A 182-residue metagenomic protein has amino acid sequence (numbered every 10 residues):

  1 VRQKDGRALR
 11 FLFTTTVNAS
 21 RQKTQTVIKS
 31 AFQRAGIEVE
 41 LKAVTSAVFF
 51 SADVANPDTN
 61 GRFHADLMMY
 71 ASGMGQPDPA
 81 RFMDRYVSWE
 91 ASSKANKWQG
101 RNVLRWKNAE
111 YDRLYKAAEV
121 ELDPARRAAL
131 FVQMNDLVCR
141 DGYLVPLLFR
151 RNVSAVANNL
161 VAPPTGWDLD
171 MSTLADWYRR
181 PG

Functional and structural regions predicted by a protein language model:
V1-R34, N102-K107, R113, R126 (+2 more regions): Append "and occasionally in soluble cytosolic enzymes with long acidic Gly/Pro-rich linkers
V1-R7, A55-G61, D84-K116, V145 (+1 more regions): Short, solvent-exposed loop/beta-turn-alpha elements that line the ligand-binding surface or hinge of extracytoplasmic
V1-T16, N60-M69, E119-N158: Bilobed periplasmic-binding protein-like "clamshell/Venus-flytrap" ligand-binding domains
A19-Q22, V48-S51, M74-P79, L137 (+1 more regions): Flexible loop/turn segments at secondary-structure boundaries
K23-T24, A35, V138-Y143: Periplasmic-binding protein-like
K29-E40, N152, V161-P163: C-terminal amphipathic alpha-helical "assembly" element that mediates oligomerization/partner interfaces or acts as
A35-K94: Periplasmic binding protein-like
E40-L41, K116-V120: Short, well-ordered beta-strand elements within core beta-sheets of diverse protein domains
